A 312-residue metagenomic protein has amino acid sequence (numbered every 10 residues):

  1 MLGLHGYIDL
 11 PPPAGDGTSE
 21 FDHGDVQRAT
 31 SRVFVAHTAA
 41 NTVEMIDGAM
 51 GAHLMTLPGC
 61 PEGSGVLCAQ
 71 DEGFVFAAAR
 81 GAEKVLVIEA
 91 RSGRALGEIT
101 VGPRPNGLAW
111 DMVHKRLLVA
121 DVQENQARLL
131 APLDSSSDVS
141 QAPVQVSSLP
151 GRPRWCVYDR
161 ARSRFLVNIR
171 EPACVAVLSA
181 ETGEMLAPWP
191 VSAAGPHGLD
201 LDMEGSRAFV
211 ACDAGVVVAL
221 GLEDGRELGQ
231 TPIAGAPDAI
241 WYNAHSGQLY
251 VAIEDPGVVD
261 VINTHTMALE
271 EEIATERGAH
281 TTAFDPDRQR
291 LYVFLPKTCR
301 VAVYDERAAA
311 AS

Functional and structural regions predicted by a protein language model:
M1-S312: Predominantly soluble domains enriched in secretory-pathway, periplasmic, or organellar proteins
